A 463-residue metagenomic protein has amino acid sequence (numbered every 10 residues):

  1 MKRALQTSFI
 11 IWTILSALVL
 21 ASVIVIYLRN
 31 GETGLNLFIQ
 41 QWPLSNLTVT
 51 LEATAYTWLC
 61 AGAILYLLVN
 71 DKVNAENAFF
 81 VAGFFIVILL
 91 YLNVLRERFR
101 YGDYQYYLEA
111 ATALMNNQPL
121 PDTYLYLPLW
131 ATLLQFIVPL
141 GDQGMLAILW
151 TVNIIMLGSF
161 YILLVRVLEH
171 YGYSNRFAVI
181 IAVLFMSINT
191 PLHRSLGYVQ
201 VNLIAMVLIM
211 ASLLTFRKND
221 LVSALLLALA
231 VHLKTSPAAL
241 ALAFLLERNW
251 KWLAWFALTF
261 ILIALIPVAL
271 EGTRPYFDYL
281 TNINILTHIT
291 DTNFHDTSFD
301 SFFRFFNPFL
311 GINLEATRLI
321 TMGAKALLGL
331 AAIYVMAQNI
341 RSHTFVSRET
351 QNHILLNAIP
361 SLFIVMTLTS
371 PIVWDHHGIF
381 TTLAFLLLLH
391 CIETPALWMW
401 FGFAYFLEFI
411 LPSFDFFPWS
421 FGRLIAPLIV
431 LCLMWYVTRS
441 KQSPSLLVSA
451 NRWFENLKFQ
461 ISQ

Functional and structural regions predicted by a protein language model:
A4-V222, E247-H376, T382, L386 (+1 more regions): Primarily membrane-embedded glycan-assembly and transfer machineries that use lipid-linked glycans
S22, I26-A53, L387-L457, Q463: Aromatic-enriched
L227-F244, S370-H377: Transmembrane helices and adjacent periplasmic/lumenal helix-loop junctions of polyprenol-phosphate-dependent
V231, M322, V373-W374, S420 (+1 more regions): Short alpha-helical segments used as structural interaction elements across diverse proteins
A243, A269, F417-W419: Interfacial aromatic-anchored transmembrane helix boundaries in multi-pass membrane proteins
